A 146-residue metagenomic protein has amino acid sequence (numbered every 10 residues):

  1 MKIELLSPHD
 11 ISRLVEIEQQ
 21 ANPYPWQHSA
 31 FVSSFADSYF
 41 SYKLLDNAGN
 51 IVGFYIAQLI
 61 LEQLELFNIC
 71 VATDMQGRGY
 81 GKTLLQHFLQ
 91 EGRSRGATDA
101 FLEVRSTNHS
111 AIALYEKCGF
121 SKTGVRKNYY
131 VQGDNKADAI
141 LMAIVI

Functional and structural regions predicted by a protein language model:
M1-I3: Extreme N-terminal starter segment of soluble prokaryotic enzymes
L5-Q76, L85-H87, E91, R95 (+2 more regions): Acetyl-CoA-dependent GNAT
L84, N108-A111: Conserved short alpha-helix immediately C-terminal to the canonical SAM/SAH-binding motif I of Rossmann-like
T98, R105-H109, N128-I146: C-terminal "cap" of GNAT-fold acetyltransferases
Y115, F120, M142: Conserved active-site tyrosine of GNAT-family acetyltransferases
T123-R126: Beta-hairpin "wing" of winged helix-turn-helix
